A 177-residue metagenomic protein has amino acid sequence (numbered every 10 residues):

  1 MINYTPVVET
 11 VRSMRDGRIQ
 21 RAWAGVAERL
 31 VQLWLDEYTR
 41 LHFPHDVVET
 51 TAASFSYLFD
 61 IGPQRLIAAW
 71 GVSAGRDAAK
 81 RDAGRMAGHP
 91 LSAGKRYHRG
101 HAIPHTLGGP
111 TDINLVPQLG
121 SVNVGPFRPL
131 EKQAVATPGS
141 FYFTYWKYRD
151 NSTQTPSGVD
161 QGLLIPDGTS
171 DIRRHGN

Functional and structural regions predicted by a protein language model:
M1-I61: Low-complexity, glycine/serine/proline-rich disordered segments that function as export/translocation leaders
H42-N177: Domain-level detector of nuclease and nuclease-like folds in predominantly extracellular/periplasmic contexts
